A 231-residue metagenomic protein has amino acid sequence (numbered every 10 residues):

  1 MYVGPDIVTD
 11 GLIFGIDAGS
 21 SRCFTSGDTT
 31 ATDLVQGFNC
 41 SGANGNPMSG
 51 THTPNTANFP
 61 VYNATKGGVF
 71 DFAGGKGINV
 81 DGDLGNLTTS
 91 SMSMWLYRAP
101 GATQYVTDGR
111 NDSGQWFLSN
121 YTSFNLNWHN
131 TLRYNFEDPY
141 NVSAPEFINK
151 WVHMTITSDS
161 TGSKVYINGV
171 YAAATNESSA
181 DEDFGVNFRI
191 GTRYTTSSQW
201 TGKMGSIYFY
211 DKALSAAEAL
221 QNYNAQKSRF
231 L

Functional and structural regions predicted by a protein language model:
M1, D81, R133, Y140 (+3 more regions): Extracellular glycan-interaction patches encoded by glycine-rich segments
M1-G74, L220-L231: Extracytoplasmic low-complexity segments
M1-I7, D71-M92, D138-E146, T192-T196: Short surface loop/edge beta-strand patches of beta-sandwich-type extracellular domains that form ligand-contact sites
S26, A31, V35-N44, T51 (+5 more regions): Extracellular glycan-recognition modules
W128-H153: Short, aromatic/His-centered strand-loop micro-motif at the edge of beta-sheets
E137, Y166-G169: Short strand-turn-strand beta-turns centered on an Asx-Gly dipeptide
K150-K164: Localized edge beta-strand/strand-to-loop motifs within extracellular or lumenal beta-rich domains
